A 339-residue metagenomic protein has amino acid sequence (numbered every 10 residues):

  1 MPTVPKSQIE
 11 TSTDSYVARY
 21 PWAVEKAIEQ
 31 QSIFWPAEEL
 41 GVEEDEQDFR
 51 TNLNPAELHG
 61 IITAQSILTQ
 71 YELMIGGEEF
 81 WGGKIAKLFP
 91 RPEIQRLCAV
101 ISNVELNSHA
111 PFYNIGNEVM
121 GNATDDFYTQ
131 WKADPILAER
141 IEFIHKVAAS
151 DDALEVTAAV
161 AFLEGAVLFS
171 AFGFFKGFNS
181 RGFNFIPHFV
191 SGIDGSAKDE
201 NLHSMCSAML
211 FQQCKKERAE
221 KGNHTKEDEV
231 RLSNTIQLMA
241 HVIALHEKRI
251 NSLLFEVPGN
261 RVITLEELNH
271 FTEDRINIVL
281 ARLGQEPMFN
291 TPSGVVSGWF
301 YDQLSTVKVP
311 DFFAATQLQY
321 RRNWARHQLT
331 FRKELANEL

Functional and structural regions predicted by a protein language model:
M1-L339: Non-heme di-metal
